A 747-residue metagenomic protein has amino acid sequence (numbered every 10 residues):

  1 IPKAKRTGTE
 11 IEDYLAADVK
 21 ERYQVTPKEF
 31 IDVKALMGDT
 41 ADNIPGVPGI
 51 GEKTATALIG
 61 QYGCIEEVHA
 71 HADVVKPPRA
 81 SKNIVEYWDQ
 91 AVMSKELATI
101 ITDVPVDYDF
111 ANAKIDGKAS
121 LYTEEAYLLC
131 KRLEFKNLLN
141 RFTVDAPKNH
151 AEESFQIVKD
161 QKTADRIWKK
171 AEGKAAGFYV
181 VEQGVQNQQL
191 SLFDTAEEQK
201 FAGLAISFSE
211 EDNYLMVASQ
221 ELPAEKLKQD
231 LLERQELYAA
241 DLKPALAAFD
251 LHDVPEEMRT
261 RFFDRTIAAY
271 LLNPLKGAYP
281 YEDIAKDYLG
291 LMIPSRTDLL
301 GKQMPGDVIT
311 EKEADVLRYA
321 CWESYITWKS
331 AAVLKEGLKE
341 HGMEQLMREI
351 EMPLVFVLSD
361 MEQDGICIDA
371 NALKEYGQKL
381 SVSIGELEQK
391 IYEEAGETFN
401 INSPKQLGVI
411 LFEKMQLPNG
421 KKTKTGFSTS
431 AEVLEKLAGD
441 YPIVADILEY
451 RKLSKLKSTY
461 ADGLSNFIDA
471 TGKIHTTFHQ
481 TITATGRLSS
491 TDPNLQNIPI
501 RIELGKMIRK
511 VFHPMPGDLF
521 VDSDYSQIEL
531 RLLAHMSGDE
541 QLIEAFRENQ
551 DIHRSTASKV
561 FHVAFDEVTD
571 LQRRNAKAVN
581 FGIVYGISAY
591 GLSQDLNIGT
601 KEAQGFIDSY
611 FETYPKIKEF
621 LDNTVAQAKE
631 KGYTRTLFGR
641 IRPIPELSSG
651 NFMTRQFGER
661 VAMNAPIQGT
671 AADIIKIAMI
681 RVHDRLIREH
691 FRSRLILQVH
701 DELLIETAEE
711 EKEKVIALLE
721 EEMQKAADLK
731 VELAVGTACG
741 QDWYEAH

Functional and structural regions predicted by a protein language model:
I1-V106: Extended two-metal-dependent nuclease catalytic cores across DNA- and RNA-processing enzymes
K5-A35, E197-E340, I350, L354 (+2 more regions): Active-site-proximal helix-loop-helix substrate-binding element of RNase H-like nuclease domains
I44, N83, Y87-S219, L237 (+9 more regions): Conserved "right-hand" nucleotidyltransferase catalytic core of DNA-directed polymerases
A218, L464-N466, Q496, L542-R547 (+3 more regions): Short, contiguous acidic/charged loop-to-helix segments that flank catalytic cores in large enzymes
Q235, A239, R509-L533, E544-K577: Conserved catalytic alpha/beta cores of large enzymes that bind or transform nucleotide phosphates and polynucleotides
D307-I309, Q363, N419, H475-T476 (+5 more regions): Conserved catalytic core of nucleic-acid polymerases
L338-I350, L354, I674, A678-V699 (+1 more regions): Active-site palm subdomain of RNA-directed nucleic acid polymerases
V682-G736: C-terminal structured "cap/appendage" subdomains that terminate the fold
